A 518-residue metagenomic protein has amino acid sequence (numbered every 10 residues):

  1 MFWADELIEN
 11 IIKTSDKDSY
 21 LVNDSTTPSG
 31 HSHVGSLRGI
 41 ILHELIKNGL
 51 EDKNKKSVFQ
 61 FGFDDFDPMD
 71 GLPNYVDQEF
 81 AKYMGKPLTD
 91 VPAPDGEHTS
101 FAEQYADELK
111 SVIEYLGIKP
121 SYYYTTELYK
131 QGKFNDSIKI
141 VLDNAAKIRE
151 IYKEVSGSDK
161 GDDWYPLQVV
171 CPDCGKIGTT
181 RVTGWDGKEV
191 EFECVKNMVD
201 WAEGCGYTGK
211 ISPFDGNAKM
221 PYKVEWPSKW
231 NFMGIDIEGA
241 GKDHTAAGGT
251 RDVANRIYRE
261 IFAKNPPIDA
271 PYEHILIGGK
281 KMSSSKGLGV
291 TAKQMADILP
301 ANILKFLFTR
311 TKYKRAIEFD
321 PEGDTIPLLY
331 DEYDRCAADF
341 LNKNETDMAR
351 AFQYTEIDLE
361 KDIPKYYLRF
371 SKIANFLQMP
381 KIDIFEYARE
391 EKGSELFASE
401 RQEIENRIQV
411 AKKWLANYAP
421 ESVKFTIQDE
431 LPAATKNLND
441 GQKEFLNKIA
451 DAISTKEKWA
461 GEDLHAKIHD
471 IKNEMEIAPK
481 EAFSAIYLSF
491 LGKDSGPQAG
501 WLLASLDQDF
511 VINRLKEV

Functional and structural regions predicted by a protein language model:
M1-K17, S32, V58-F59, R149 (+3 more regions): Basic, alpha-helical terminal appendages of large translation-related enzymes
M1-V76, P227-A246: N-terminal catalytic cores of NTP/NDP-binding nucleotidyl/phosphoryl-transfer enzymes
N23-S32, F232-D243, L276, L288-G289 (+3 more regions): Glycine- and acidic
P28-V34, L88-S100, T126, K130 (+1 more regions): The substrate-binding groove and active-site-proximal loops of carbohydrate-active enzymes, especially glycoside
D67-Y83, S137-I138, K281, G287: Charged, often glycine-rich, active-site loop that binds/positions anionic groups
F80-V112, L116: A glycine-rich helix N-cap at a beta->alpha junction
I118-Y122, T126-P271, L276-K286, A292: Active-site cores that bind ATP or allylic diphosphates and position pyrophosphate for catalysis
A246, R251, Y258, F262 (+2 more regions): Catalytic adenosine-cofactor/nucleotide-binding cores of aminoacyl-tRNA synthetases and other
